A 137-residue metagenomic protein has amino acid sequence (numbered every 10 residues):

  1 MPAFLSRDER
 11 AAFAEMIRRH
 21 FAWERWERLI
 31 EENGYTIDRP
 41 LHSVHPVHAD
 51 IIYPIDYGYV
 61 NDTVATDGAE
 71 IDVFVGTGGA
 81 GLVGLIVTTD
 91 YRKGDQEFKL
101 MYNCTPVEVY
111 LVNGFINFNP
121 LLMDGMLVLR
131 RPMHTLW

Functional and structural regions predicted by a protein language model:
M1-W137: Hydrophobic N-terminal alpha-helices or hydrophobic patches in metabolic proteins across all domains of life
